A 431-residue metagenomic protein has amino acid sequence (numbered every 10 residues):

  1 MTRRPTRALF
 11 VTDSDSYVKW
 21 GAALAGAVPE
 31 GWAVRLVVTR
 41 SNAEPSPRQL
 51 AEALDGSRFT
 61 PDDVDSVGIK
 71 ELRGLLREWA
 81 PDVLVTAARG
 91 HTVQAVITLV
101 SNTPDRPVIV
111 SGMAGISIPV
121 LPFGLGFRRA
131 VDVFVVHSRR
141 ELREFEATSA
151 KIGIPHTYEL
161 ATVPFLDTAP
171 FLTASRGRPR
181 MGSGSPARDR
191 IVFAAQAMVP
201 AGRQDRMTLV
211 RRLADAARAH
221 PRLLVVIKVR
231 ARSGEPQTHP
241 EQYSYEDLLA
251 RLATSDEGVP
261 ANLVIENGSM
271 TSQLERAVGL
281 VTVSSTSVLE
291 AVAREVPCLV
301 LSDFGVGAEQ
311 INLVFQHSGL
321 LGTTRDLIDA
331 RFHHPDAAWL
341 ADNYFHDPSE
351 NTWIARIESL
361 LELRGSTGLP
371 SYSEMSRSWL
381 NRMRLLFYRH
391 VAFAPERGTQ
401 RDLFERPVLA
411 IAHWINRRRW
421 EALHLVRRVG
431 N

Functional and structural regions predicted by a protein language model:
M1-P81, R419-N431: N-terminal pre-catalytic "stem/leader" segment of glycosyltransferase-like enzymes
W20, L166-L248: Conserved catalytic-core segment of nucleotide-activated headgroup transferases in glycan assembly
A33-A43, V135-S138, V226-R230: Short internal beta-strands
R48-R128: Extended catalytic core of nucleotide-activated donor transferases of GT-like folds
T103-T168: Active-site-proximal region of nucleotide-activated glycan assembly enzymes, centered on histidine/acidic-rich loops
H239-A293: Donor nucleotide-activated moiety binding/catalytic core segment of transferases that use nucleotide-activated donors
G279, E295-S302: Structural loop-to-beta junction motif characteristic of Rossmann-like glycosyltransferase folds
N312, R325-N431: C-terminal amphipathic helix plus adjacent low-complexity, charged tail appended to glycosyltransferase catalytic
